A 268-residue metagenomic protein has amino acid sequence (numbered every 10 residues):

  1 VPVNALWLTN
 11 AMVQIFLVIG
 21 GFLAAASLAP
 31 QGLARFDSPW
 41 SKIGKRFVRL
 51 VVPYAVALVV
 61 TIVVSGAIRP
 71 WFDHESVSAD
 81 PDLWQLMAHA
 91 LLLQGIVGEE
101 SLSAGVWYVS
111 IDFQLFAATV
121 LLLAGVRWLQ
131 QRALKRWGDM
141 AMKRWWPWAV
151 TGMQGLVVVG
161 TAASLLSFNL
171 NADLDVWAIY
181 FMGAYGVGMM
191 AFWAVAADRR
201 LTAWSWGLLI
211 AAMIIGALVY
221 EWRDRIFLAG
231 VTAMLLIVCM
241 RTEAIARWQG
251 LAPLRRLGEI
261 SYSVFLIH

Functional and structural regions predicted by a protein language model:
V1-T9, A25-S41, L123-W128, N169-I267: Alpha-helical transmembrane segments in multi-pass integral membrane proteins
N10-V13, A29-A67, A79-A88, L115-F116 (+1 more regions): Transmembrane alpha-helical segments and their boundary/interface "anchor" motifs in multi-pass integral membrane
V18, V56-V60, M87, Q114 (+6 more regions): Lipid-exposed faces of alpha-helical membrane segments in multi-pass integral membrane proteins
A25-L28, K45, P81-A117, D175-M182 (+1 more regions): Membrane-interface helix/loop caps of multi-pass membrane proteins
L50, A90-T151, V158: Hydrophobic alpha-helical segments with transmembrane-like composition
L50-F113, G230-M234, C239: Membrane-interface helix-loop-helix regions
A57, K143-L166, G207-M213: Small-polar-interrupted transmembrane alpha-helices in polytopic inner-membrane proteins
L92-E99, V158-N171, I215-Y220: C-terminal ends of transmembrane alpha-helices and the immediately adjacent extracellular/lumenal or cytosolic loop
